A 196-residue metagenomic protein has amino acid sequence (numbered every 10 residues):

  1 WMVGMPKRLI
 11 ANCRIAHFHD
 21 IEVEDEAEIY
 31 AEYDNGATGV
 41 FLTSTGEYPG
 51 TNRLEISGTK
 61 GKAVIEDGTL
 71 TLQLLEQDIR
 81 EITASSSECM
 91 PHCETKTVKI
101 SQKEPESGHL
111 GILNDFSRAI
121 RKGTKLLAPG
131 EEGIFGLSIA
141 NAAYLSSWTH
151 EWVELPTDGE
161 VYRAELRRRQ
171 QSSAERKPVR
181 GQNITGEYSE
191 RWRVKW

Functional and structural regions predicted by a protein language model:
W1-T38, T43-P49, E55, E131: Rossmann-like dinucleotide-binding domain that binds NAD(P)(H)
V3, L113-T124, N141-W148: Short, hydrophobic alpha-helical segments
A11, F41, I65, L72-L74 (+1 more regions): Short hydrophobic/aromatic-rich beta-strand segments that constitute the beta-sheet cores of beta-sandwich/beta-barrel
I21-E22, N52, D67, L166: Short, well-ordered secondary-structure micro-motifs
E28, Y33, T59-E131, V153-W196: C-terminal glycine/acidic-rich active-site capping loop/insertion
G50, G136: Short catalytic/ligand-binding loop motif for oxyanion handling, primarily in non-cytosolic enzymes, centered on
N52-R53, S57-T59, A140-A142: Generic detector of contiguous secondary-structure segments
